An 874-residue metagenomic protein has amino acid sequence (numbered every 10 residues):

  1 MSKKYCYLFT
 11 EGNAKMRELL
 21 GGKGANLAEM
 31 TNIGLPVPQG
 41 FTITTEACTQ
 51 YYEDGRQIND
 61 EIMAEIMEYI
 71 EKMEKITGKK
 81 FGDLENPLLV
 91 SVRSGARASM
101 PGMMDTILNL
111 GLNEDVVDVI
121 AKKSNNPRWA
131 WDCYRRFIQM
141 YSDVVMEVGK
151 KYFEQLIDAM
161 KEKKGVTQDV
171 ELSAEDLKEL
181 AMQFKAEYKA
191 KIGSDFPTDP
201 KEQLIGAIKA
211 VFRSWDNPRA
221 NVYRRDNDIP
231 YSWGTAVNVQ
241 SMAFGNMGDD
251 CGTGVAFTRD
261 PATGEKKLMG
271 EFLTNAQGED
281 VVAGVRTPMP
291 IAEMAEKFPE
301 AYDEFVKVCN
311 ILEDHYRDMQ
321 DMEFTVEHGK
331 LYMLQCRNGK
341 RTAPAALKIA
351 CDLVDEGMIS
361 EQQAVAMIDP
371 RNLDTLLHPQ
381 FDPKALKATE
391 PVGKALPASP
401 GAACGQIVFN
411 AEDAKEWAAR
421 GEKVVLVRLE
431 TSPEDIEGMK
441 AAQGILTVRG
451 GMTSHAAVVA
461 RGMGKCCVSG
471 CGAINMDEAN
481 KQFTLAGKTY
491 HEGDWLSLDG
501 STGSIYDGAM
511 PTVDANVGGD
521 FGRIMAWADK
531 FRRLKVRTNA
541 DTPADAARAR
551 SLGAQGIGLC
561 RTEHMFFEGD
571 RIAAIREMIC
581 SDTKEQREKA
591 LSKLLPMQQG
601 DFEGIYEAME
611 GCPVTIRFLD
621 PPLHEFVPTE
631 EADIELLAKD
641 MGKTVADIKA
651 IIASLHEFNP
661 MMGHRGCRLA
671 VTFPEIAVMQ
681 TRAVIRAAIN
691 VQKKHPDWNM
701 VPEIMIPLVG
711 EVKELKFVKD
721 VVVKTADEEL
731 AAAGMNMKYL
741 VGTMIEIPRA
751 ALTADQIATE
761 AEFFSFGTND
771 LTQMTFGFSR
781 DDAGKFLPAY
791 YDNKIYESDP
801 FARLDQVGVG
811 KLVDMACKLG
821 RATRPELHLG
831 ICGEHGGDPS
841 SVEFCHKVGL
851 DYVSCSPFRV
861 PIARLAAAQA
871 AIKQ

Functional and structural regions predicted by a protein language model:
M1-T389, E422-V425, S432-E437, Q443 (+10 more regions): Nucleotide/phosphate-binding sheet-loop regions of phosphoryl- and nucleotidyl-transfer enzymes
F41, V448-G450, S469-G472, C560 (+2 more regions): Short beta->alpha connector loops at strand-helix junctions that form conserved, small/polar/Pro-enriched
R93, V517, W527-Q874: Conserved alpha/beta-domain cores
N238, V408, V425-V427, L446 (+3 more regions): Structural motif
K330-Y332, L429-K440, G444, M452-V458 (+7 more regions): Glycine-rich phosphate/ribose-binding loops and adjacent secondary-structure elements that form binding surfaces
L334-C336, H491-N539, D545: C-terminal domain-closing interface element
M358-A441, S504-M510, F521, M525-D529 (+1 more regions): Protease-associated
